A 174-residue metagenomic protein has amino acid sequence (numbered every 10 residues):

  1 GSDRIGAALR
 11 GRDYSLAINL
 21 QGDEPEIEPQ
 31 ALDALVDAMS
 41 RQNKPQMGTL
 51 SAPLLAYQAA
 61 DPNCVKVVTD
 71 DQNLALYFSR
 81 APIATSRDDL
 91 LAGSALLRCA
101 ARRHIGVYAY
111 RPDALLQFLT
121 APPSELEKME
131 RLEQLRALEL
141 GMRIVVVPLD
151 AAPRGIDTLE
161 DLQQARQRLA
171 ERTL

Functional and structural regions predicted by a protein language model:
G1-D37: Short phosphate-binding loop-to-helix
D3, I27-S124: Conserved core of the sugar-phosphate nucleotidyltransferase
A7-R10, P62-K66, Q163: Short, surface-exposed amphipathic charged segments that create phosphate/polyanion-binding patches used for binding
Y14, Q42-P45, M142: Short, high-confidence coil segments that cap the C-terminus of an alpha-helix and link into the following beta-strand
A17-L20, G48-L50, F118, V145-L149: Short beta-strands and strand-loop turn motifs
S94-L174: Conserved alpha/beta core of the MobA/IspD/sugar-nucleotide pyrophosphorylase nucleotidyltransferase superfamily
